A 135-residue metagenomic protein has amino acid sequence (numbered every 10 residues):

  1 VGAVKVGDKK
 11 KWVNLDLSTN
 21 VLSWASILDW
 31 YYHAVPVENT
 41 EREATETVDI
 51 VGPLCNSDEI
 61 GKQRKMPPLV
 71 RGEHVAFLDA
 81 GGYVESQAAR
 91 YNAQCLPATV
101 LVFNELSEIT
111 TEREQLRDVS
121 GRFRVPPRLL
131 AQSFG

Functional and structural regions predicted by a protein language model:
V1-G135: Charged (often Lys/Glu-rich) extended helix/loop segments that serve as interaction or gating elements
